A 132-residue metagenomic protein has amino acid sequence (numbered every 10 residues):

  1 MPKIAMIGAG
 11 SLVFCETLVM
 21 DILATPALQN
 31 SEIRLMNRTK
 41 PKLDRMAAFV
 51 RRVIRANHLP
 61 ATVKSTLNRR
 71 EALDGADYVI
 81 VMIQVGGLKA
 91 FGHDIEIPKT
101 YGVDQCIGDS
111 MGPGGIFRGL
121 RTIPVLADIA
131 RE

Functional and structural regions predicted by a protein language model:
M1-I95, G108-E132: Metallocofactor- and cofactor-centric catalytic cores in central/energy metabolism, strongly enriched
T100-S110: Glycine-/small-residue-rich beta-strand-loop submotif within the FAD-binding core of flavoenzymes
